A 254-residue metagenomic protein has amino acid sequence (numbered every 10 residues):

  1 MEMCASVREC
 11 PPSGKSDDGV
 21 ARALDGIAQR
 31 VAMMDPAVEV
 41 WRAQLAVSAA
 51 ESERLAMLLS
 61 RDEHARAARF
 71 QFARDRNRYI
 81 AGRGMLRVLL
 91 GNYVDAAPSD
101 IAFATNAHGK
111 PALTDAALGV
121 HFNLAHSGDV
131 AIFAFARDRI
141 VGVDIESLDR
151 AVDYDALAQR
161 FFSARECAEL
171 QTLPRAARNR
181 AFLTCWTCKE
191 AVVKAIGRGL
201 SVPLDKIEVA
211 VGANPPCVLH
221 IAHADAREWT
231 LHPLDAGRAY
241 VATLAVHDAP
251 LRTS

Functional and structural regions predicted by a protein language model:
E2-S254: Core catalytic alpha/beta fold that binds nucleotide/phospho-ligands
